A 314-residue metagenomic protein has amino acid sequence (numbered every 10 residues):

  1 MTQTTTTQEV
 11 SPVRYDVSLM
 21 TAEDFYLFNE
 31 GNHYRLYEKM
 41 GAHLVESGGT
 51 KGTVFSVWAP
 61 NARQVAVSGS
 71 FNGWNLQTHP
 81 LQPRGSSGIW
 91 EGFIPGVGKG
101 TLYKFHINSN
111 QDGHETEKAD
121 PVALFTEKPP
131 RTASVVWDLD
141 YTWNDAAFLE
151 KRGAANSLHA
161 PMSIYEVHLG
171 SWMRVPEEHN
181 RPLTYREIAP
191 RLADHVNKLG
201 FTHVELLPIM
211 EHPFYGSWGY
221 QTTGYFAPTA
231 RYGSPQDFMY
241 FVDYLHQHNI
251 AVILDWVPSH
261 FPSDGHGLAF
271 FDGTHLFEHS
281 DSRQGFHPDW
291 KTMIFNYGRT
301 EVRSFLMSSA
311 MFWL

Functional and structural regions predicted by a protein language model:
M1-T50, R84-E166, S171-N180, T184-E187: The feature marks proteins involved in alpha-glucan
K51-S56: Structural beta-strand segments of beta-rich domains
W58-V65, W74: Short proline/glycine-enriched turn/loop motifs at strand-loop junctions of beta-rich domains
V65-V67, Y103: Short beta-strand elements bearing conserved aromatic residues within extracellular beta-rich modules
S70-N75, N110: Change "in extracellular beta-sheet-rich domains … of secreted and cell-surface proteins" to "in beta-sheet-rich domains
L76-G85: Short, surface-exposed loop motifs enriched in S/T, G, D/E and P with embedded aromatic residues
E150-H159, H168-L314: Substrate-binding/active-site clefts of carbohydrate-active enzymes
